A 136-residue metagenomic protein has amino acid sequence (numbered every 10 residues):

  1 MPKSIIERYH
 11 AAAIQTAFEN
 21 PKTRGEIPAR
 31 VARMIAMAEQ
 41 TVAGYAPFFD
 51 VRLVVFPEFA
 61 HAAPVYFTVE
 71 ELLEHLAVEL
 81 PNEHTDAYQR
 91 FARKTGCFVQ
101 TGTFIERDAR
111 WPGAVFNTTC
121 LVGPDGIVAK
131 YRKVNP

Functional and structural regions predicted by a protein language model:
M1-P136: Hydrophobic structural segments
